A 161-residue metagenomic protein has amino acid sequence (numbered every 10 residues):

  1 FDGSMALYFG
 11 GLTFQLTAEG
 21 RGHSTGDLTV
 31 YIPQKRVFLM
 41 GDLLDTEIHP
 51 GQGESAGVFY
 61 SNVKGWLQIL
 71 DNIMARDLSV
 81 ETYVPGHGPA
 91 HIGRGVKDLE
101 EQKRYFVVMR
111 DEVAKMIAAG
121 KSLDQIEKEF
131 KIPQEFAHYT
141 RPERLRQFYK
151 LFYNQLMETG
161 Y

Functional and structural regions predicted by a protein language model:
F1-G3: Short acidic-hydrophobic, aromatic-tinged amphipathic segments that line or gate anion-handling sites
M5-L7, K128: Hydrophobic transmembrane signal anchors and adjacent membrane-proximal interface regions, especially in viral
A6, T13, T17-V108: Metallo-beta-lactamase
R76-S79, A90-Y161: Accessory terminal helices/loops
